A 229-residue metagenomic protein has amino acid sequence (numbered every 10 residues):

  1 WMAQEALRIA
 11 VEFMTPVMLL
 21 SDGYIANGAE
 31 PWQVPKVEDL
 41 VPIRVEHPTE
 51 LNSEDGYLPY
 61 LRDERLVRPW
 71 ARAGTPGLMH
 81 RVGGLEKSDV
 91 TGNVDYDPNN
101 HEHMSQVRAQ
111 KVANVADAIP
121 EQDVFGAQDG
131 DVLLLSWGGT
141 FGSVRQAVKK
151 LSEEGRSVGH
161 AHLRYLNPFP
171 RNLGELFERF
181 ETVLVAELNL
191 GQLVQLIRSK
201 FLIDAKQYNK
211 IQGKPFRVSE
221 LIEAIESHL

Functional and structural regions predicted by a protein language model:
M2, L7-L229: Flexible, low-complexity linker and terminal segments
